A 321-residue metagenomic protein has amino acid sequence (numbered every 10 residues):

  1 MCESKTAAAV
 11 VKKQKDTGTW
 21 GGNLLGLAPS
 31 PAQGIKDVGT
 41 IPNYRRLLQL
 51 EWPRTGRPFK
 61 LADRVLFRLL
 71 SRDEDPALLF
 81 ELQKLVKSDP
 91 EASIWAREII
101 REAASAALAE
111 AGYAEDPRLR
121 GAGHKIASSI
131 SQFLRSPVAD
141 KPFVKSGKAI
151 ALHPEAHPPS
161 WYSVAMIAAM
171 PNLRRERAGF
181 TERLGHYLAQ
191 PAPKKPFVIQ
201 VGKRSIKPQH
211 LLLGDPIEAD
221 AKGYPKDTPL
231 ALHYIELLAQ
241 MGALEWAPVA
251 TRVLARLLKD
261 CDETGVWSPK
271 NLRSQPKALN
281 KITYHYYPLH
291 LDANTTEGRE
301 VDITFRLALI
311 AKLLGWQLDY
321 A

Functional and structural regions predicted by a protein language model:
M1-A321: Preference for long, amphipathic alpha-helical scaffolds in soluble/luminal domains and all-alpha bundles
